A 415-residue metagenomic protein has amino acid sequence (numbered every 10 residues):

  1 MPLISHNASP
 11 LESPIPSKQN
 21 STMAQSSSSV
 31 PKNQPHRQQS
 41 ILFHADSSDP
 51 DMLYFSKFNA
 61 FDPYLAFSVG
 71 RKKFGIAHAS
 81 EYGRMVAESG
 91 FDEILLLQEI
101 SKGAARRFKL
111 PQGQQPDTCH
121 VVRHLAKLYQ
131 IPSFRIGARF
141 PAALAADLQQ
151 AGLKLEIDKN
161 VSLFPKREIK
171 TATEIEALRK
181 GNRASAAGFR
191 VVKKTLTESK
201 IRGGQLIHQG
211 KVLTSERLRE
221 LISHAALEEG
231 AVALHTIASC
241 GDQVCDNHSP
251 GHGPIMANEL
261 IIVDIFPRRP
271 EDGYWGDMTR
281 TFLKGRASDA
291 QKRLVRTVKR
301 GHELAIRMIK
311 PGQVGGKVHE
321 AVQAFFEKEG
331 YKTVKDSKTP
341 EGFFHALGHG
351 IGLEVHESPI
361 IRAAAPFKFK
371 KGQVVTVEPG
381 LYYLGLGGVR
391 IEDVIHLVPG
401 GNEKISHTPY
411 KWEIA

Functional and structural regions predicted by a protein language model:
I4, S21-A415: Active-site neighborhoods and metal-handling regions in enzymes and metal-associated proteins
N7-A8: Short hydrophobic alpha-helical segments enriched in small aliphatic residues
E12-P14, Q19: Charged/polar low-complexity intrinsically disordered segments
